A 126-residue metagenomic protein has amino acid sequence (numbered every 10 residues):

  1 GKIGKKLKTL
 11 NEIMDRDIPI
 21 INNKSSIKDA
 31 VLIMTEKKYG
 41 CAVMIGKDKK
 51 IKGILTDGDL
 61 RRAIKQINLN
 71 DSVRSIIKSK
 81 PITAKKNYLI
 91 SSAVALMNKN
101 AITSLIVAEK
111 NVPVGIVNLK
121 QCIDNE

Functional and structural regions predicted by a protein language model:
G1-K2, P113-I116, C122: A short, charged, Gly/Pro-tolerant segment at domain boundaries
K2, K8-N23, L32, Y39-M44 (+1 more regions): Glycine-rich phosphate/diphosphate-binding loops and the adjacent beta-loop-alpha structural elements that coordinate
K6-I18, N70-P81: Bateman (tandem CBS) regulatory domains
R16, D57, L119-C122: Generic beta-structure capping elements
I20-K38, I45, I64, T83-I102 (+2 more regions): The conserved cystathionine-beta-synthase
V43, K49-R61, K65-S79, S92: Helical hairpin unit composed of two closely spaced alpha helices linked by a short loop
I51-K52, A108, P113-V114: Short hydrophobic beta-strand segments in globular cytosolic domains
I54, T83, I116: Short aromatic/basic micro-patch
